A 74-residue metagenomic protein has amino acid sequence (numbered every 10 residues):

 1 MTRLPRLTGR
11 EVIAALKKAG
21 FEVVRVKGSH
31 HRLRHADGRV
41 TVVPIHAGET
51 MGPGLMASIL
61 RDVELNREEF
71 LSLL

Functional and structural regions predicted by a protein language model:
M1-K27, R32-H35, R39: N-terminal first-folded block
R10, A47-L74: C-terminal structural segments of small proteins and small subunits
T41-H46: Recognition helix of helix-turn-helix/homeodomain-like DNA-binding domains that insert into the DNA major groove
